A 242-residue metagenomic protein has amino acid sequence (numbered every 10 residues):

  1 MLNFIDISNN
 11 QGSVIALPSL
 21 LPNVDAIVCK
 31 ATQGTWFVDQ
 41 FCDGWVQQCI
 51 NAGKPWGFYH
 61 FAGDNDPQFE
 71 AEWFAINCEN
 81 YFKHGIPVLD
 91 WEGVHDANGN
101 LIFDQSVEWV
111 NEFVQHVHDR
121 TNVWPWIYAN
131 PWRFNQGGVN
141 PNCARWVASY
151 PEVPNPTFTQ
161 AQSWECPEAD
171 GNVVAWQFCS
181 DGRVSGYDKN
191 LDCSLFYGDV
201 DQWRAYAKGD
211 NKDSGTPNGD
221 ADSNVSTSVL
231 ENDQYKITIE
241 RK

Functional and structural regions predicted by a protein language model:
M1-D25, N140-S223: Functionally critical loop-and-helix segments that line ligand-binding/catalytic clefts of soluble enzyme domains
M1-V123: Substrate-binding cleft of extracellular glycoside hydrolase catalytic domains
T35, F74, N130-W132, N155-P156: Peptidoglycan cell-wall recognition and remodeling modules
F61, E92, N130-W132, Y150: Histidine- and/or cysteine-centered catalytic micro-motif in compact active-site loops
F69, R133-N142: Glycine-rich, charge-decorated loop segments at or immediately adjacent to ligand/cofactor-binding or catalytic sites
T121-N135: Aromatic-lined carbohydrate-recognition surfaces of secreted/lumenal glycan-active proteins
G219-K242: Short, low-complexity, charged amphipathic interaction modules
